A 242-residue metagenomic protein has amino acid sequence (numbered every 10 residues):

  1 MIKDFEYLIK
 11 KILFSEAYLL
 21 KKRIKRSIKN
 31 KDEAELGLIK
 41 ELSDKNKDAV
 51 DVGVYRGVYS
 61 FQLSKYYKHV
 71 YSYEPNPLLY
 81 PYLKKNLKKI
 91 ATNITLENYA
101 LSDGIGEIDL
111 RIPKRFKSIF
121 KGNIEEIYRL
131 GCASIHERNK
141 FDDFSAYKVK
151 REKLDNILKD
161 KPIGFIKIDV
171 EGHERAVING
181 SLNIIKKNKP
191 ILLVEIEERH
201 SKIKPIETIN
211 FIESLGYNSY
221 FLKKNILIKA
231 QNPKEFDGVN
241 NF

Functional and structural regions predicted by a protein language model:
M1-F242: Phosphate/nucleotide-binding beta-alpha loop and adjacent structural elements of enzyme active sites
